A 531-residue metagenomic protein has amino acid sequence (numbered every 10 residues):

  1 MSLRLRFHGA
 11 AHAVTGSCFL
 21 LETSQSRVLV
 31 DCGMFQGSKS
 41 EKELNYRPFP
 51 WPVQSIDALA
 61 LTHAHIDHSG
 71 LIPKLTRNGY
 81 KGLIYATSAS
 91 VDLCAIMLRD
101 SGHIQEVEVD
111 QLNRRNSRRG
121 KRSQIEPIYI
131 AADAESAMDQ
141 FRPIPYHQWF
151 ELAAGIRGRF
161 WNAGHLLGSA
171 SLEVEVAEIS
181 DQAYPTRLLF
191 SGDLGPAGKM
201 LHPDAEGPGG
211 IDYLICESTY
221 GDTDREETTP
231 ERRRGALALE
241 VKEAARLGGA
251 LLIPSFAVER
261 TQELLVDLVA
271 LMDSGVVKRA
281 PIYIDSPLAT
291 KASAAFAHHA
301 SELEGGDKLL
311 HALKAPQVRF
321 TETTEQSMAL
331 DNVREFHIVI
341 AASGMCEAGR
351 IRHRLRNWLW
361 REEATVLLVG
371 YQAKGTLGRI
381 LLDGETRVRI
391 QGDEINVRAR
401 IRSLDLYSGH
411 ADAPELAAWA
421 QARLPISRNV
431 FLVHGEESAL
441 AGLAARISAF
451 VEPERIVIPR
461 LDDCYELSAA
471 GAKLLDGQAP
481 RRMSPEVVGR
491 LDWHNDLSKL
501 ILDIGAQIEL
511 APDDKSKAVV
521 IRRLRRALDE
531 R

Functional and structural regions predicted by a protein language model:
M1-Q54, S136-P203, A329-N332, I338 (+5 more regions): Core dinuclear metal-dependent hydrolase active-site scaffold
A10-A11, C32-F35, A89, L166 (+8 more regions): Active-site metal-binding loops of divalent metal-dependent hydrolases
A11-G16, T23-D139, P196-P203, R233 (+2 more regions): Pre-active-site segment of Zn-dependent metallo-hydrolases
R99-I104, D110-L112, P230-R233, D267-L271 (+4 more regions): Short secondary-structure boundary/capping segments
S101-L166, A300-R334: Metallo-beta-lactamase
S171, G195-D285, T365-G370, V388-V457: Cap/insert and terminal regions of metallo-dependent hydrolase folds
L237-T376, V388-R389, L424, A441 (+3 more regions): Hard-cation-handling environments
D462-V519: Charged, amphipathic alpha-helical linkers/stalks
